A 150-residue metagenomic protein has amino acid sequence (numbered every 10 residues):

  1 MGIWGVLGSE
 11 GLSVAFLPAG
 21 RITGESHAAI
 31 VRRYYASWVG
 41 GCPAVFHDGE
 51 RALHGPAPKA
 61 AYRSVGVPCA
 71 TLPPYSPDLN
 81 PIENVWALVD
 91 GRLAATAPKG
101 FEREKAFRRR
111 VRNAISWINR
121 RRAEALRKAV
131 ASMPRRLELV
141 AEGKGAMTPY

Functional and structural regions predicted by a protein language model:
M1-C42: Electropositive, glycine- and tryptophan-enriched low-complexity nucleic-acid-binding patches
G5, H27, V31, D48 (+6 more regions): Mobile genetic element proteins and their domesticated derivatives, centered on retroelements and DNA transposons
L7, G66, P73-Y75: Residues at the C-termini of beta-strands that transition into short coil/loop
R21, P74-S76, G100: Residue-level detector of flexible, active-site-proximal loop/helix-junction positions within diverse enzyme catalytic
G40-H54, Y75, L79-N80: Acidic/histidine-rich, metal-coordinating catalytic segments
C42, P68-C69: Short, basic (Lys/Arg/His-rich) helix/loop patches that form interaction surfaces in the mid-to-C-terminal regions
G55-V65: Short, aromatic/basic amphipathic alpha-helical patches
I82-Y150: C-terminal anion-handling pockets and recognition modules
